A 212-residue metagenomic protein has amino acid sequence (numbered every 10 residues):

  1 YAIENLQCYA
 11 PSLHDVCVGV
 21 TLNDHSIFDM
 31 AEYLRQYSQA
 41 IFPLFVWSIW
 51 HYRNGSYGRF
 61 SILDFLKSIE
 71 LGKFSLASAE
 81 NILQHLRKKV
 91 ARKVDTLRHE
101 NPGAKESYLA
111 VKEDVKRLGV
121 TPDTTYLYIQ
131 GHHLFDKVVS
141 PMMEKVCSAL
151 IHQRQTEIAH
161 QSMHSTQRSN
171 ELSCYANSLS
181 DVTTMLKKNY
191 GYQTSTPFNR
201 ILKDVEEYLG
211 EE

Functional and structural regions predicted by a protein language model:
Y1-E212: Acidic, divalent-metal-binding catalytic cores of TOPRIM and closely related two-metal-ion phosphodiester/pyrophosphate
